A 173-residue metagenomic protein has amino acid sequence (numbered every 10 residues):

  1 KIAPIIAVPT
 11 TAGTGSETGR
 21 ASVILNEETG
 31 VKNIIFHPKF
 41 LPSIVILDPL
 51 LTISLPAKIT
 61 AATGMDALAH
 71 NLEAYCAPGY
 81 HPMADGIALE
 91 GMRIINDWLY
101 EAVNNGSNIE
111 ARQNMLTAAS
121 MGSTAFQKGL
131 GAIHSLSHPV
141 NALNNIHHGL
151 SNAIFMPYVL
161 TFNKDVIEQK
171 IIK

Functional and structural regions predicted by a protein language model:
K1-A21: Proline/glycine-rich low-complexity loops and linkers
I5-I6, R112-N114, A153-F155, I172: Beta-strand segments within the central parallel beta-sheet cores of soluble alpha/beta enzyme folds
T10-G13, L51, P157-L160: Acidic, glycine-rich active-site loops and adjacent beta-strand->loop/helix elements that engage anionic groups
G13, M121-N152: Glycine-rich phosphate/pyrophosphate-binding beta-alpha loops
T18-K128: Carboxylate- and glycine-rich phosphate/diphosphate-binding segment that chelates Mg2+/Mn2+
M65, M92, I133, N152-A153 (+1 more regions): A general structural signal for well-ordered alpha-helical segments in protein cores
V140-K173: Gly/Pro-rich interdomain helix-loop hinge
